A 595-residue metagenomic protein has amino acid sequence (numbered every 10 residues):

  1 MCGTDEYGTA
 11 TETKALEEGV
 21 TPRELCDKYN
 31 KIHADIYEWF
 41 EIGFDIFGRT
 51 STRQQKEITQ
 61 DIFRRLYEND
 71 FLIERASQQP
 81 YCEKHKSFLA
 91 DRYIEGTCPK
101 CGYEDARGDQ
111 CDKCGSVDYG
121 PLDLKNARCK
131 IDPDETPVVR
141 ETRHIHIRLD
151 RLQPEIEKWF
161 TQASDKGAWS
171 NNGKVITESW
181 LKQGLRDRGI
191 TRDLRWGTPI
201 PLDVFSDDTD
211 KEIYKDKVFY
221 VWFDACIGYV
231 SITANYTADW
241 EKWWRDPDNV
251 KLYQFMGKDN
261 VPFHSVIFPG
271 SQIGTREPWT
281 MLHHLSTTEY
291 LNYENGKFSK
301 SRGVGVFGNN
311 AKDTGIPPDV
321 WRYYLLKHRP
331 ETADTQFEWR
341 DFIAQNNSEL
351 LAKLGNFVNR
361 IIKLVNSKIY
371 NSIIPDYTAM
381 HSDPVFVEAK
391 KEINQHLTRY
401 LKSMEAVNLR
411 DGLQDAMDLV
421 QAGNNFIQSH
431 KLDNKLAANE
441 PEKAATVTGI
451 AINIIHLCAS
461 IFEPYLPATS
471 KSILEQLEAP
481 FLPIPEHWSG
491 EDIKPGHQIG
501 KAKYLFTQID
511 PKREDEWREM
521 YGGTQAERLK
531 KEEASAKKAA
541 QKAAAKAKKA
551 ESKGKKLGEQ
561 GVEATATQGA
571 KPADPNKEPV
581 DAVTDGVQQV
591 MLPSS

Functional and structural regions predicted by a protein language model:
M1-C2, Q54-I58, N126-S367, Q414-A416: Structured secondary-structure scaffolds
M1-W159, D165, A545: N-terminal, positively charged nucleic-acid-binding surface of large information/translation enzymes
E24-D35, D61, K353-R360, Q395 (+2 more regions): A non-catalytic, amphipathic alpha-helix used as a structural packing/dimerization or gating element in enzyme scaffolds
F40-I42, R245-D248, N292, K300-V304 (+5 more regions): Short acidic (Asp/Glu) and glycine-rich catalytic loops that position anionic groups and cofactors
R75-P80, K84-H85, G96-G115, Y119 (+3 more regions): Basic, alpha-helical terminal appendages of large translation-related enzymes
Y81-K84, T287-Y290, R340-F342, P375-S382 (+2 more regions): A glycine-rich phosphate-binding loop feature that marks nucleotide/adenosyl-phosphate handling sites
W159, E392-S403, D415-A422, F426-S429: Solvent-exposed, amphipathic alpha-helical segments
P330-E349, F357, L364-G412: Long, amphipathic alpha-helical stalk/connector segments used for oligomerization, subunit docking, or mechanical
